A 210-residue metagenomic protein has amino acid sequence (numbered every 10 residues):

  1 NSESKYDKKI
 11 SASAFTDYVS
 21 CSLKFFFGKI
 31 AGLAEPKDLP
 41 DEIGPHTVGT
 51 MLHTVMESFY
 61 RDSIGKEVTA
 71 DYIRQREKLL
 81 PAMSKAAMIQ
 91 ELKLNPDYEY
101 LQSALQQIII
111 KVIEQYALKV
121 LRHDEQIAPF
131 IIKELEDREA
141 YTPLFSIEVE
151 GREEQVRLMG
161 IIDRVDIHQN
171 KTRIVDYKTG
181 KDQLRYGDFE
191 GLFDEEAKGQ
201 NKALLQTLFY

Functional and structural regions predicted by a protein language model:
N1-S58, Q155: C-terminal, charged and often intrinsically disordered regions of DNA end-processing helicases and nucleases
E3-A14, A31-E42, S63-R74, L92-Q107 (+1 more regions): Glycine- and acidic
D7-S11, V19-S20, D41, P45-G49 (+9 more regions): Active-site-proximal structural scaffolding
K24, L33, S58, D62 (+2 more regions): Short loop/turn segments at secondary-structure transitions that flank enzyme active sites
M51, F59-D62, I174, Q206-Y210: C-terminal substrate/ligand-recognition segments
T54-F145: A non-catalytic, helix-rich entry segment at domain boundaries
E134-L208: Non-catalytic protein-protein interaction segments used by genome-maintenance enzymes to assemble and couple activities
